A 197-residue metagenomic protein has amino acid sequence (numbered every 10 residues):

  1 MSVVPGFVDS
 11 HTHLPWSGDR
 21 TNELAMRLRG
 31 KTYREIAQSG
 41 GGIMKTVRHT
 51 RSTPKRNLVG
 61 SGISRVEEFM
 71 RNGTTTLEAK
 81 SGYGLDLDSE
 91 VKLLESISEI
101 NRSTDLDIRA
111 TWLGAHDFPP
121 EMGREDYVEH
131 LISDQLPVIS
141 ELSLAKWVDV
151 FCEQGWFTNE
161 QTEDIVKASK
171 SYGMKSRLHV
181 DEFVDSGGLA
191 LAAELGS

Functional and structural regions predicted by a protein language model:
M1-S61: Metal-associated gating/positioning segment near the N- to mid-region
P5-D9, F69, K175: Residue-level signal for helical boundary/lining positions with a hydrophobic bias
G42, T46-G62, E67-E68, T75-S186: Metal-coordinating catalytic core of metallo-dependent amide/deamination hydrolases
A192-S197: A glycine- and small/hydrophobic-rich beta-loop-beta segment that serves as a flexible "lid/hinge" or phosphate-binding
